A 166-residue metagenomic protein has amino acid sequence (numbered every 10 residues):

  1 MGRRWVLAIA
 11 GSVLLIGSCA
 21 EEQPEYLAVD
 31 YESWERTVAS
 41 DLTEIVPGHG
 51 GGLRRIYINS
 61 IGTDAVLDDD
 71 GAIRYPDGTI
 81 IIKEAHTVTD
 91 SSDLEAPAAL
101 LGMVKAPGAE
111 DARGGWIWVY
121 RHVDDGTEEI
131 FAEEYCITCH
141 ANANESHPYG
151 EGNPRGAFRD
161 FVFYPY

Functional and structural regions predicted by a protein language model:
M1-I9: Bacterial N-terminal signal peptides that target proteins for export
G2-R3, R54, F158: Short, intrinsically disordered low-complexity segments
L7, R36, W118-Y120: Intrinsic disorder/low-complexity segments enriched in polar/charged and small flexible residues
L15-S18: C-terminal motif of bacterial Sec signal peptides marking the signal peptidase cleavage site
A20-Y31, G71-Y166: Sequence context surrounding c-type heme c attachment/ligation sites in exported
Y26-R74: N-terminal secretory signal peptides
